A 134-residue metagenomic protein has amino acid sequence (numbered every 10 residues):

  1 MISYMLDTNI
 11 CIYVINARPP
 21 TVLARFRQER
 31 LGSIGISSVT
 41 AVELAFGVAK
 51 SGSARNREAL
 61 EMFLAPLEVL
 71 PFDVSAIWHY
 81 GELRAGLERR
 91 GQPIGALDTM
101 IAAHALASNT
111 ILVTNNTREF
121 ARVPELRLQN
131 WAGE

Functional and structural regions predicted by a protein language model:
M1-I36, F46-L67, R89, E134: Short, well-structured N-terminal submotif of metal-dependent ribonuclease cores
M1-S3, A102, L106-E134: Acidic, PIN/NYN-like endoribonuclease modules and their adjacent C-terminal/linker elements
I2, E58, E68-V113: Active-site neighborhoods of divalent-metal-dependent phosphate/nucleic-acid chemistry enzymes
D7, S37, I94-G95, N116-T117: Histidine- and aromatic-rich ligand-binding microenvironments
D7-T8, V22, L44, Y80 (+2 more regions): Generic structural signal for small/hydrophobic residues in well-ordered secondary structure, especially within
I10-C11, T40, A76, I101 (+1 more regions): Alpha-helix capping/helix-boundary segments
G35, L70, Q129: General small-molecule cofactor/ligand-binding pocket signal
S38, D73, A132: Residues at the C-termini of beta-strands that transition into short coil/loop
